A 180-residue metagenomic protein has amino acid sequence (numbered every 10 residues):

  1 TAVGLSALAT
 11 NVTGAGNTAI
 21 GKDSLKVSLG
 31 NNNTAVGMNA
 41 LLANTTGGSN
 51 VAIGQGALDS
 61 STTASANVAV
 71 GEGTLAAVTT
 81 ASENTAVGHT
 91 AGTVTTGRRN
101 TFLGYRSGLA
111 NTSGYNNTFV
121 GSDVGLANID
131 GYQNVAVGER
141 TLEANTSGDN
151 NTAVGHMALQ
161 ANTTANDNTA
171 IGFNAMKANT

Functional and structural regions predicted by a protein language model:
T1-T180: Glycine- and small/polar-enriched repetitive beta-structure motifs of secreted/surface proteins
